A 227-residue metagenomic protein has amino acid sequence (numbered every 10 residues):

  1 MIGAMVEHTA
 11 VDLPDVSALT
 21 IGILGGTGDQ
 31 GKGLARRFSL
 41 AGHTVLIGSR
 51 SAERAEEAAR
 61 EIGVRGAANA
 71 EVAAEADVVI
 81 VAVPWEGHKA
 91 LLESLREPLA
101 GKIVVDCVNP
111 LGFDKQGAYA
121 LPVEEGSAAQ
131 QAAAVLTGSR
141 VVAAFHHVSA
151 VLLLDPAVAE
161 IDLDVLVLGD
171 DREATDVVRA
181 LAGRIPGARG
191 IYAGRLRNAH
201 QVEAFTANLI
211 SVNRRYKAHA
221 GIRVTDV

Functional and structural regions predicted by a protein language model:
I2-E57, E61, R184: NAD(P)+-binding Rossmann beta1-loop-alpha1 motif at the extreme N-terminus of oxidoreductases
A18, E56, E75, G101 (+1 more regions): A glycine-biased structural micro-motif
G66, R140-F145, G190-A193: General beta-strand structural signal in soluble alpha/beta enzymes
N69-I103, C107-Q116: Rossmann-like NAD(P)-binding element
G117-E125, D155-E173: Short beta-strand and adjoining strand-loop segment in the mid-core of the Rossmann-like NAD(P)-dependent dehydrogenase
E124-H147: Rossmann-fold dehydrogenase core element
L163-V227: Active-site-lining helix/loop region of Rossmann-like oxidoreductase modules
